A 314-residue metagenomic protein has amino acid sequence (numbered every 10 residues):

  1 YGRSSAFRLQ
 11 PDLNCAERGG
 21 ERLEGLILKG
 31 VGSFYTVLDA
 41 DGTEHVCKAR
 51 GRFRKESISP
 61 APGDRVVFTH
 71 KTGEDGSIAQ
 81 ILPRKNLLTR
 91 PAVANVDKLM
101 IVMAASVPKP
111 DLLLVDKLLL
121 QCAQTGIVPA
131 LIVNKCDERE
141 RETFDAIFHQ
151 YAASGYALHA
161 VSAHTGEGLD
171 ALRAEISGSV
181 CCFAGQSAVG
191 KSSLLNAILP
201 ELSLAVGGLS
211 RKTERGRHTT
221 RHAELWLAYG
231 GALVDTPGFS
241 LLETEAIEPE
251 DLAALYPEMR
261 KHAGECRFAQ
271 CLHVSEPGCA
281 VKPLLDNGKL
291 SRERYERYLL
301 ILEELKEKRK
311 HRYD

Functional and structural regions predicted by a protein language model:
E21-V31: Structural detector for short beta-strands of small beta-barrel domains
S33, G51, S57-T72, L82-L99 (+7 more regions): Helix-rich effector regions associated with P-loop NTPase G domains
Y35-D39, C47, F68: SH3/SH3-like beta-barrel fold
T43-R52: Short, structured beta-strand/loop micro-motifs enriched in basic residues and often containing a Trp
G73-I81, K109-D111: Short, Lys/Arg- and Gly-enriched loop/turn segments at beta-strand edges
E138-V189: Canonical P-loop GTPase G-domain recognition
S192-L204: A conserved segment at the C-terminal end of the G1
